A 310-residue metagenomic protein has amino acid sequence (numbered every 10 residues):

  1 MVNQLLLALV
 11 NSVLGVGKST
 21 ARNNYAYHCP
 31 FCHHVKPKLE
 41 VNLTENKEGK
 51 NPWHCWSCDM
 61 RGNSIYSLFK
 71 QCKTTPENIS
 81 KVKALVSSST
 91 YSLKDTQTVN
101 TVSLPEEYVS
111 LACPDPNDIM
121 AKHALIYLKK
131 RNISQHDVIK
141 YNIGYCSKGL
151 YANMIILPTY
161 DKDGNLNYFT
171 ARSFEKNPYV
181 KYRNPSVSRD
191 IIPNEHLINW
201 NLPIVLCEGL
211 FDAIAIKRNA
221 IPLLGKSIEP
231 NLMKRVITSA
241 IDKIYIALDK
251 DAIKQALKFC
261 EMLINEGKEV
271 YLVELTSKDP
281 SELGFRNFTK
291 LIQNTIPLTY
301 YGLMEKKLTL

Functional and structural regions predicted by a protein language model:
M1-H33, Q71-I156, Y160-D163, I198-N199 (+3 more regions): TOPRIM metal-binding catalytic domain and adjacent DNA-binding surface shared by DnaG-type primases
M1-L5, H54-D59, P178-Y179, N201-I204 (+1 more regions): TOPRIM fold recognition
N23, G49, N153, A240 (+1 more regions): Exposed loop/turn and edge beta-strand positions of beta-sandwich/beta-sheet ligand-binding modules
C32-V35, C58: Short Cys/His-rich metal-coordination motifs, predominantly Zn2+-binding knuckles/fingers
H34-N42: Histidine-centered nuclease catalytic patch
V35, S147-K243: Phosphate-handling DNA/RNA-contact segment within nucleic-acid enzymes
V41-I79: Short Cys/His-based metal-binding microdomains
Y66, L125, Q135, A213 (+1 more regions): Short glycine-/small-residue-rich flexible loop motifs, especially phosphate/cofactor-binding loops
